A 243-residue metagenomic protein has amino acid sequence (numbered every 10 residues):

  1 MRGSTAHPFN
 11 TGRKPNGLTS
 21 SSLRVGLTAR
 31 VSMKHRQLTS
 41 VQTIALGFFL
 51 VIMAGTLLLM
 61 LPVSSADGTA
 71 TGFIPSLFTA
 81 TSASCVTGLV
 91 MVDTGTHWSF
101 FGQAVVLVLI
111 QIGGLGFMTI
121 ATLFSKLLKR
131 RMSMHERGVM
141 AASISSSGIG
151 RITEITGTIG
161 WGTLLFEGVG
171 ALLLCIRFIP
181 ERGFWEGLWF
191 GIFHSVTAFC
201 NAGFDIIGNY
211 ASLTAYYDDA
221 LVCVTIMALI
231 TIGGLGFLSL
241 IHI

Functional and structural regions predicted by a protein language model:
M1-H242: Membrane-proximal intracellular helices of multi-pass ion channels
